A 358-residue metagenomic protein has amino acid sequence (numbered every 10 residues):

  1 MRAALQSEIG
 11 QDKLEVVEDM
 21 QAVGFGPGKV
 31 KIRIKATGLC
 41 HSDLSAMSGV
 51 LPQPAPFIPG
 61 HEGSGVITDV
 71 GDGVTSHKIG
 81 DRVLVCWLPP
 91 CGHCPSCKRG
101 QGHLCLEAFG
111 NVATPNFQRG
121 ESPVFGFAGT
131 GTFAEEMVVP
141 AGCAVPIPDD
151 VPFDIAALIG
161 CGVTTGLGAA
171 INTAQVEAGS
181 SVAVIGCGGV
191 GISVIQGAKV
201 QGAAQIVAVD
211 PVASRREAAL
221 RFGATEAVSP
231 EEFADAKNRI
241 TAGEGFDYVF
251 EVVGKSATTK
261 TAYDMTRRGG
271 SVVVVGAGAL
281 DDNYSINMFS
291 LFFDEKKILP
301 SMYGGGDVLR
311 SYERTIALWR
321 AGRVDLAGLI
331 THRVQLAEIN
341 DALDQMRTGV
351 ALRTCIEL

Functional and structural regions predicted by a protein language model:
M1-A3, E232, K260-D264, G305 (+1 more regions): C-terminal hydrophobic helical "lid"/dimerization subdomain of Rossmann-like NAD(P)H-dependent oxidoreductases
R2, R33, S64-V66, Q205 (+1 more regions): Residues located in well-ordered beta-strands
A22-T37, M47-K98, H103, C143-D150: Glycine-rich beta-strand-centered segment in the early N-terminal region that forms part of a ligand/cofactor-binding
R82-V83, E135, G142-C143, P148-E232: Mid-domain Rossmann-like dinucleotide-binding core that forms the NAD(H)/NADP(H) cofactor-binding site
C86-G142: Cysteine-cluster motifs in flexible loop/terminal segments that predominantly coordinate metals
F233-G243: Short amphipathic alpha-helix with an adjacent loop that forms part of the alpha/beta core around
S256-R323, L358: Glycine-rich phosphate-binding loop and adjacent beta-alpha segment of Rossmann(oid) nucleotide-cofactor-binding
